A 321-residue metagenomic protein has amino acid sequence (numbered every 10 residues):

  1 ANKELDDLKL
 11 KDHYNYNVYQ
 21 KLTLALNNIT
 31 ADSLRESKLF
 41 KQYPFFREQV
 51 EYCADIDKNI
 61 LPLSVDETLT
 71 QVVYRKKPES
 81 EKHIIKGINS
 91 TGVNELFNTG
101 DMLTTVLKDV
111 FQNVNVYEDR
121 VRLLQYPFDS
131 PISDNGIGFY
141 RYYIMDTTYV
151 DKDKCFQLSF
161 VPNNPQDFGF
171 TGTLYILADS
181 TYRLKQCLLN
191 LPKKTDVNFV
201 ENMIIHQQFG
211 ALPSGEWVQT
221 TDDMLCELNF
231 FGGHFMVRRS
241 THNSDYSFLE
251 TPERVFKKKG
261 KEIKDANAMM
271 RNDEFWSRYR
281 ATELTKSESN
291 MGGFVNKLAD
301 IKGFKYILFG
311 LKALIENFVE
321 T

Functional and structural regions predicted by a protein language model:
A1-Q157, V161-G169, E227-E320: Structured extracytoplasmic
H13, D151-S159, R183-L188, E216-T221: Short, hydrophobic/aromatic-rich segments at coil-to-beta transitions
S159-P162, T173-Y182: Short conserved beta-strand segments at catalytic cores or DNA/RNA-binding microdomains of nucleic-acid binding
Q166, D179-S180, L188-L191: Short helix-loop boundary/capping segments
T173-A178, I204-P213: Extended lipid/amphipathic-ligand handling interfaces
C187-K193, V319-T321: Transmembrane beta-strand segments that form the barrel wall of outer-membrane beta-barrel proteins
P192-N202, H206-F209: Outer-membrane beta-barrel proteins
Q208-F231: Cysteine/selenocysteine-centered motifs that mediate thiol-based redox chemistry or coordinate metal-sulfur cofactors
